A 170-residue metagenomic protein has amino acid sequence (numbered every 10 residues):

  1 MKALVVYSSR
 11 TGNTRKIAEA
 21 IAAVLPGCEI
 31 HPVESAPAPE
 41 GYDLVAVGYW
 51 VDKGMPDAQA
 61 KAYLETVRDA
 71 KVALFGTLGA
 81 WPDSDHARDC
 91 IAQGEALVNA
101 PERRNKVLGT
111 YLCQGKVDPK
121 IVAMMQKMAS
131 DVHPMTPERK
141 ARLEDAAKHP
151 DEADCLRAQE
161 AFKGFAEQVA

Functional and structural regions predicted by a protein language model:
K2-V24: N-terminal beta1-alpha1 ligand-phosphate binding loop
V24-H31, L44-V47, D52-A170: FMN-binding flavodoxin-like domain, especially the glycine-rich phosphate-binding loop
V33-A36: Conserved SAM/SAH-binding loop
E40-Y42: Alpha-helix C-terminal capping/helix-to-coil transition sites in glycosyltransferase folds
